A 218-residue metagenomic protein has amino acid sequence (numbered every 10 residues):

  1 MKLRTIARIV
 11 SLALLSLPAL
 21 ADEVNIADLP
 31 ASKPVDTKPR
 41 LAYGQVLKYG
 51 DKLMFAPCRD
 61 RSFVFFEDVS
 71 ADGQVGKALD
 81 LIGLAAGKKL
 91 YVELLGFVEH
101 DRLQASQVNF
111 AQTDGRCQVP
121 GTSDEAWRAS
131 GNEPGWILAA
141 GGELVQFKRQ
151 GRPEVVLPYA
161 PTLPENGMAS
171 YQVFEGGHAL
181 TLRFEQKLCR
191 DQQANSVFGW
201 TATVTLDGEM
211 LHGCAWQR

Functional and structural regions predicted by a protein language model:
S16-A19: N-terminal signal peptide c-region/cleavage motif recognized by signal peptidases
V24-K38, I82-G83, G115-V119: Short boundary/loop segments of OB/S1/cold-shock single-stranded nucleic-acid-binding domains
V35-A56, G96: Structural detector for short beta-strands of small beta-barrel domains
A42-G50, D114-W136: Tryptophan-anchored aromatic micro-motifs
C58-A71, S130-R183: Central antiparallel beta-sheet cores of small beta-barrel/beta-sandwich binding domains
G83-Q107: Flexible glycine-rich surface loops and low-complexity tracts that mediate binding to linear polymers
V98-L103, D191-V197, T201-E209: Short, exposed beta-strand-loop hairpins at the edges of beta-sheets in extracellular/periplasmic proteins
E99-G121: OB-fold/S1-family single-stranded nucleic acid-binding modules
